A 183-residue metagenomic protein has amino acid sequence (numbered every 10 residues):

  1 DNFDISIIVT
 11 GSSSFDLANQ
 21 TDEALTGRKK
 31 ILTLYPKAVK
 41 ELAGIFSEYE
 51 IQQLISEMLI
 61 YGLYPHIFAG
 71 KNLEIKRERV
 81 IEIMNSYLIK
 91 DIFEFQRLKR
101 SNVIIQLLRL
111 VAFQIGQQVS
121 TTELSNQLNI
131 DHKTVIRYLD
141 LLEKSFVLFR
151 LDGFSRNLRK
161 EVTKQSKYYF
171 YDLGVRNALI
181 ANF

Functional and structural regions predicted by a protein language model:
D1-N2, Q114: Hydrophobic helix-cap positions at the C-terminus of alpha-helices in RecA-like/P-loop ATPase nucleotide-binding cores
N2, T26-K29, T163: Short connector loops at helix/strand junctions that flank enzyme active sites, especially segments positioning acidic
F3-I8: Loop/turn-to-beta-strand initiation segments
V9, I31-T33, R150, F170: Structural signal for conserved beta-strand scaffold positions within catalytic alpha/beta enzyme cores
S12-S14, A18-F113, Q117-S120: Interdomain motor-coupling "hinge/lid" segment immediately C-terminal to the ATP-binding subdomain of NTP-driven enzymes
L73-F183: Accessory nucleic acid-recognition modules appended to NTPase machines
